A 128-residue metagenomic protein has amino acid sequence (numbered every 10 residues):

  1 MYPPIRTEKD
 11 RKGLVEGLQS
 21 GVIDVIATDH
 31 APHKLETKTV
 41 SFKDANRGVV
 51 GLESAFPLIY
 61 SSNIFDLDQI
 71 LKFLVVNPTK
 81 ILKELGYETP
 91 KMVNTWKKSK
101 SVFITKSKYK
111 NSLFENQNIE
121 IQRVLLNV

Functional and structural regions predicted by a protein language model:
M1, I5, F42, F114: Short clusters of hydrophobic/aromatic residues that line enzyme substrate/ligand-binding pockets
M1-I26: Histidine/acidic residue-rich metal-binding segments in metalloenzymes
I5, L58, N94, I104 (+1 more regions): Generic preference for hydrophobic/aromatic residues in regular secondary structure cores
T7, R11, L52, F56 (+1 more regions): A structural signal for well-ordered alpha-helical scaffolds and beta->alpha junctions
G17-S20, V25-I26, A31-W96, S101: His/Asp/Glu-enriched, well-ordered alpha-helical/loop segment that forms or immediately abuts the divalent-metal
S101-R123: A conserved acidic, glycine/proline-rich C-terminal tail/linker
V124-V128: Active-site and channel-lining beta-strand-loop segments that bind or position nucleotide-derived/phosphorylated
